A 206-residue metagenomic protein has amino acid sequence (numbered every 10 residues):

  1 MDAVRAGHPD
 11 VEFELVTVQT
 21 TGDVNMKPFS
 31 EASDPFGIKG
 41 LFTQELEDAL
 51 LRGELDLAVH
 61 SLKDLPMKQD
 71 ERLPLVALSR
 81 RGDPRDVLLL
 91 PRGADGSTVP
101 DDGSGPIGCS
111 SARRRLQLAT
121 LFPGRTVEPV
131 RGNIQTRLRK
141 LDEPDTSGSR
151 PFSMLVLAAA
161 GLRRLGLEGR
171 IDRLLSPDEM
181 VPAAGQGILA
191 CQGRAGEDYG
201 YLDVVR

Functional and structural regions predicted by a protein language model:
M1-F36, G40-T43, L62, K68 (+2 more regions): Small-molecule-sensing regulatory modules
L46-E47: Acidic, metal-associated active-site segment
E54: Conserved functional loop/turn residues at catalytic and ligand-binding sites
L62-L65, Q69-R125: A conserved helix-loop-strand patch within extracytoplasmic ligand-binding domains of the periplasmic binding
